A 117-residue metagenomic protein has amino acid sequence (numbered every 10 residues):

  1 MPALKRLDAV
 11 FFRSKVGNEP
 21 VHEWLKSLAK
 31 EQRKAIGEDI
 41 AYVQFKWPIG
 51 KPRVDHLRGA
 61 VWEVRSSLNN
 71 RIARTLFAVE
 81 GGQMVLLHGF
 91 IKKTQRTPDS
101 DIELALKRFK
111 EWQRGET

Functional and structural regions predicted by a protein language model:
M1-I72, G81-M84, I91-T117: Basic, Lys/Arg-enriched alpha-helical interface segments
